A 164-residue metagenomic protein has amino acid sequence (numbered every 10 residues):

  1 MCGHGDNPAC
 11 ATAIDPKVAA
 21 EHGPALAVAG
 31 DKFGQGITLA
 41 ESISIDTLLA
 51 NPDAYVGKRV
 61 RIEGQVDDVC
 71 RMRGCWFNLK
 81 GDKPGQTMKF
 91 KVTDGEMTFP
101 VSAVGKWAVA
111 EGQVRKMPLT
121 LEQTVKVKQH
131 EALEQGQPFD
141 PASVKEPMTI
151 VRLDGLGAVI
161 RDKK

Functional and structural regions predicted by a protein language model:
M1-K164: OB-fold and OB-like single-stranded nucleic-acid-recognition modules and their adjacent interaction interfaces
